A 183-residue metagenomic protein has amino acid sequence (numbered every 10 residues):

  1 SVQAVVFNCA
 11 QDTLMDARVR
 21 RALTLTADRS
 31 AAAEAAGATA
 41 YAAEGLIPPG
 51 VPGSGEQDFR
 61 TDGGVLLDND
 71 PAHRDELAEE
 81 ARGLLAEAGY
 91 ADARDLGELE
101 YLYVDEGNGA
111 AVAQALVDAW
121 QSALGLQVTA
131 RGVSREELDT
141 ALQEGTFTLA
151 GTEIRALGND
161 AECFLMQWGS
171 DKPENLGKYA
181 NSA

Functional and structural regions predicted by a protein language model:
S1, L149-F164: Ligand-binding clamshell of periplasmic/extracellular solute-binding protein-like
S1-A22, T26, A35: A bilobed periplasmic-binding-protein/Venus flytrap-type ligand-binding module shared by bacterial periplasmic
N8-D12, V19-A22, G63-R74, Y103-E106 (+1 more regions): Second-shell loop/turn segments in exported
A10-D12, D28, T39, P52 (+2 more regions): Solvent-exposed coil/turn segments that connect beta secondary-structure elements in extracytoplasmic/periplasmic
A33, G45-P48, L67-D75, L126-L138 (+2 more regions): Extracytoplasmic/peripheral linker and loop segments enriched in polar/acidic and small residues with frequent Thr/Pro
E34-A38, V112-A115, D160-F164: Short, solvent-exposed loop/turn and secondary-structure capping segments
Y41-E87, E106-A110: Structural transition elements
A72-A78, L84-A156: Ligand/substrate-recognition segments at binding pockets and active sites
